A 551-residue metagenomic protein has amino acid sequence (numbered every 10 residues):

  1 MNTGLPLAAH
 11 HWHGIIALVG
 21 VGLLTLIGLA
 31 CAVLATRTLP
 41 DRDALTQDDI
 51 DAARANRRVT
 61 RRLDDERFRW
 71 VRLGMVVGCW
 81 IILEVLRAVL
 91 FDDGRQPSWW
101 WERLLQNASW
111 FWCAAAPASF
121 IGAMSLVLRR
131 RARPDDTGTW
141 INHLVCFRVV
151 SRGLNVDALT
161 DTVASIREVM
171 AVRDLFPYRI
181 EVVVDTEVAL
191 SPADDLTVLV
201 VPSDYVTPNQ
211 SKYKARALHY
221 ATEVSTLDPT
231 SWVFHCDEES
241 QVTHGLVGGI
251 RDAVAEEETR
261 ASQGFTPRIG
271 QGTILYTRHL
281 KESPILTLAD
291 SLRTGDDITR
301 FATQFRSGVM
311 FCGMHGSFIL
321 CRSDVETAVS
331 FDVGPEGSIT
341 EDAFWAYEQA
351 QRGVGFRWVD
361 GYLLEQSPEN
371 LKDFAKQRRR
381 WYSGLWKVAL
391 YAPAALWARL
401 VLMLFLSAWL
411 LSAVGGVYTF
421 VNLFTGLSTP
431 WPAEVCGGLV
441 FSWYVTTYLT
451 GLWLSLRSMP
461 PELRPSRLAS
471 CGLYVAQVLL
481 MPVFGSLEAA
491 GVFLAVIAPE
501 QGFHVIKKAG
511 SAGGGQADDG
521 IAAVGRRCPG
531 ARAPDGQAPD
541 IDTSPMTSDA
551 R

Functional and structural regions predicted by a protein language model:
I27-F68, C79-R87, Q106-L144, E168 (+4 more regions): Juxtamembrane C-terminal module of membrane proteins
H143-R148, R179, F344: Cell-envelope/extracellular polymer assembly enzymes that use nucleotide-activated donors
T162-P177: Short, acidic, metal-binding catalytic loop of nucleotide-sugar glycosyltransferases
L199-L227, G249-G337, A375, R379-L390: Long helical/loop segments within the catalytic core of UDP-sugar-dependent glycosyltransferases, especially the large
P229-T243: Short beta-strand-to-loop acidic/aromatic patch adjacent to the donor-nucleotide binding site
Q271-T273, F356-L363: Catalytic beta-strand/loop signature of glycosyltransferases that borders the donor
G337-W345: Acidic donor-binding loop at a coil-to-helix junction in glycosyltransferase catalytic cores that engages
V359-D373: Active-site donor/metal-binding and catalytic loop motifs of nucleotide-sugar-dependent glycosylation enzymes
